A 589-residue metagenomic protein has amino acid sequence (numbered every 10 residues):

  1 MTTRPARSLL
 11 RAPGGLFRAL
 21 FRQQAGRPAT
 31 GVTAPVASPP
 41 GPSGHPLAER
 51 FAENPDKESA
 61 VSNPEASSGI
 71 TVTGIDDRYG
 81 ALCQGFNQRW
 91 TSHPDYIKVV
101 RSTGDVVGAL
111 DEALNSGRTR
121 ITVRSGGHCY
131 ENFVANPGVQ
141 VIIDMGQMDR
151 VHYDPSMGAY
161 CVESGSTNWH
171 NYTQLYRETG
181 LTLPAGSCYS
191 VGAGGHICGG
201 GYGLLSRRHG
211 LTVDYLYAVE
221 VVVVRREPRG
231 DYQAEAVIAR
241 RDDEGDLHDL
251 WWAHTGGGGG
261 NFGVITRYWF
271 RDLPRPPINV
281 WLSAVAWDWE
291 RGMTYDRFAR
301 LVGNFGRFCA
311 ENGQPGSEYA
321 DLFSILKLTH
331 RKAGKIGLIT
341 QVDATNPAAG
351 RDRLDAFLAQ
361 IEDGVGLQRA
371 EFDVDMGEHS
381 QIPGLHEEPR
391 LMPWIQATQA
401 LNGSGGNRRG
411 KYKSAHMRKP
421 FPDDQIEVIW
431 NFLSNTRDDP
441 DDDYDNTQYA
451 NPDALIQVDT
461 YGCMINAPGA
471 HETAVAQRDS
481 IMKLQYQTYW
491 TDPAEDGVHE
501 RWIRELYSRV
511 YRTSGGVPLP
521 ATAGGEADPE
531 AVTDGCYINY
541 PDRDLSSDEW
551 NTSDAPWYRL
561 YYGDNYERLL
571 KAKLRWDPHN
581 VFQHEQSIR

Functional and structural regions predicted by a protein language model:
P5-A19, Q23: Low-complexity, intrinsically disordered, cysteine-poor segments enriched in small/polar and charged residues
G14, F21, G31, P35-Q88 (+5 more regions): Cofactor-binding catalytic cores of oxidoreductases
D76-D77, F86-M148: Glycine-rich N-terminal segment of FAD-binding domains in flavoprotein oxidoreductases, spanning the beta-loop-helix
R118-R124, T179-G186, R229-A236, P315-S317: Short secondary-structure capping/junction motifs at helix and strand boundaries
V123-G127, M145, P155, S164 (+3 more regions): Glycine-rich, histidine-containing beta strand-loop boundary motifs that form or position
A135-S166, L204, R208-H209, F270-L273: Glycine-/small-residue-rich beta-strand-loop submotif within the FAD-binding core of flavoenzymes
G158-V162, S166-Y176, S190-A193, D375 (+2 more regions): Short, structural beta-strand-to-alpha-helix junction motif
A185, S190-M293: FAD-binding subdomain of flavoenzyme oxidoreductases
